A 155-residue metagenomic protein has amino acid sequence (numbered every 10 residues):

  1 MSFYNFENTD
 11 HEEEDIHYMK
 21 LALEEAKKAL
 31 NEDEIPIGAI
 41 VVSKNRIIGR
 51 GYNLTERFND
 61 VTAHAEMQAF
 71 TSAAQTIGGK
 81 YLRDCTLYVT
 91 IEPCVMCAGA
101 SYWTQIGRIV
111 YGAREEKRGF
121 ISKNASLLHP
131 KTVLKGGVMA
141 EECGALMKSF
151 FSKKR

Functional and structural regions predicted by a protein language model:
M1-L30, P93-R155: Zinc-dependent deaminase
E12, T55-E56: A short, polar/acidic, helix/strand-boundary loop motif
I37-N45: Short beta-strand scaffold segments in enzyme catalytic cores
S43-K44, T71, R83: A cytosolic small-molecule/anion-sensing beta-strand core signal
R57-M67: A short, polar/charged loop-to-alpha-helix boundary motif
G79-E92: Immediate flanking context of iron-sulfur cluster ligation sites
